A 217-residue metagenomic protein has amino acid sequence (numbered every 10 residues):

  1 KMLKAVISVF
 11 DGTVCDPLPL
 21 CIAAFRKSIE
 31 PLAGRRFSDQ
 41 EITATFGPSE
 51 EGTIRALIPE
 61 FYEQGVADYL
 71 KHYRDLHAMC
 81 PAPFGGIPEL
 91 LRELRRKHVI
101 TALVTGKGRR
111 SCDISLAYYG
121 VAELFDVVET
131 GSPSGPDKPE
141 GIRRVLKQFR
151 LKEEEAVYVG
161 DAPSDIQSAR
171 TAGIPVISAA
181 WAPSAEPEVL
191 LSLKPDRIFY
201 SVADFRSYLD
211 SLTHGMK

Functional and structural regions predicted by a protein language model:
L3-E89, R96-K97: N-terminal helical cap/lid subdomain that shapes the substrate entry/recognition surface in HAD-like hydrolases
T13, L20, R109-R110, S164: Conserved Rossmann-like nucleotide-cofactor binding loop
V14, T101, Y158, I198: Conserved SAM-binding loop
L32, T53-I58, P88, R92-A102 (+3 more regions): Substrate-recognition/cap helix-loop segment adjacent to the acidic, metal-dependent catalytic center of Asp-based
G106, A180-P183, V202: Short secondary-structure boundary segments
Y119-V128, V189-L209: Structural recognition of alpha->loop->beta junctions
V157-R197: Acidic, Mg2+-coordinating phosphoryl-transfer loop and its flanking beta/alpha structural elements, shared across
